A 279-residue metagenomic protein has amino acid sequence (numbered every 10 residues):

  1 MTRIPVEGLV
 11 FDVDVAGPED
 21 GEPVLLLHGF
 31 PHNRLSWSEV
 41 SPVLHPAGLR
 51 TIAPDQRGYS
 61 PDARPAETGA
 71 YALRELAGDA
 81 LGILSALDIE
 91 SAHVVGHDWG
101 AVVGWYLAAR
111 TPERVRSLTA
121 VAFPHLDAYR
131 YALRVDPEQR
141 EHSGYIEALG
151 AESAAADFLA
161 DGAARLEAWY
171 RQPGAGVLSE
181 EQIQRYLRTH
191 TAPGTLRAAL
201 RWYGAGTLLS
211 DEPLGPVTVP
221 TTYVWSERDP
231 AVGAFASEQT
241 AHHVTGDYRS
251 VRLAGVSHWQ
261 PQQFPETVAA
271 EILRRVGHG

Functional and structural regions predicted by a protein language model:
M1-V10: N-terminal cap/lid segment of alpha/beta-hydrolase-fold proteins
R3, T51-A53, Y223, S250: Conserved beta-strand scaffold positions in the cores of enzyme catalytic domains, especially in NTP/NDP-utilizing
P5, G17-E19, G215-V217: Short, flexible hinge/linker loops that cap or flank conserved catalytic cores
L9-F11, P23, Y59-V95, W99-L253 (+2 more regions): Flexible "cap/lid" subdomain of the alpha/beta-hydrolase fold that forms the substrate-access gate
V15-A63: Conserved HGGG/HGGXW glycine-rich cap/lid loop of the alpha/beta-hydrolase fold
H278-G279: Alpha/beta-hydrolase-fold serine-hydrolase catalytic core, especially in secreted/extracellular enzymes
